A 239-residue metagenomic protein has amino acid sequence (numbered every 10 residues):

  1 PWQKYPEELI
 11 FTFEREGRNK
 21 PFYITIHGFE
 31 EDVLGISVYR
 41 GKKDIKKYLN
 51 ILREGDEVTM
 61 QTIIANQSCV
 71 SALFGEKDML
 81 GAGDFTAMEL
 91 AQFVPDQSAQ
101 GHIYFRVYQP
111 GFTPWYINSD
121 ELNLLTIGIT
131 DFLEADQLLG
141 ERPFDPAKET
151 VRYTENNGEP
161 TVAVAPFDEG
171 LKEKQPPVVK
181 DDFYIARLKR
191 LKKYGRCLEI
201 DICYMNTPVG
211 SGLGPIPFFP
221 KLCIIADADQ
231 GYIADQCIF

Functional and structural regions predicted by a protein language model:
P1-F239: Secondary-structure boundary/capping micro-motif
